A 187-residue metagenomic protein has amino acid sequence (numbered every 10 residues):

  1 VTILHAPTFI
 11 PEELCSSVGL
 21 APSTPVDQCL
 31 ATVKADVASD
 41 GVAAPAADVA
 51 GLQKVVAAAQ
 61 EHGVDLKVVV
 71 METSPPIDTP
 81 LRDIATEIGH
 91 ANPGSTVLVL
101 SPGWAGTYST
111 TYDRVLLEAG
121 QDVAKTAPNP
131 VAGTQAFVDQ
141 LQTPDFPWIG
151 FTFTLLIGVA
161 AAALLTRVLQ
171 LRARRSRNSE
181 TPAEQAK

Functional and structural regions predicted by a protein language model:
V1-P80, Y108-K187: A structural boundary signal for the start of the first folded domain, especially the loop/turn and N-capping region
M71-S109: Extracytoplasmic loops/domains of multi-pass membrane proteins
